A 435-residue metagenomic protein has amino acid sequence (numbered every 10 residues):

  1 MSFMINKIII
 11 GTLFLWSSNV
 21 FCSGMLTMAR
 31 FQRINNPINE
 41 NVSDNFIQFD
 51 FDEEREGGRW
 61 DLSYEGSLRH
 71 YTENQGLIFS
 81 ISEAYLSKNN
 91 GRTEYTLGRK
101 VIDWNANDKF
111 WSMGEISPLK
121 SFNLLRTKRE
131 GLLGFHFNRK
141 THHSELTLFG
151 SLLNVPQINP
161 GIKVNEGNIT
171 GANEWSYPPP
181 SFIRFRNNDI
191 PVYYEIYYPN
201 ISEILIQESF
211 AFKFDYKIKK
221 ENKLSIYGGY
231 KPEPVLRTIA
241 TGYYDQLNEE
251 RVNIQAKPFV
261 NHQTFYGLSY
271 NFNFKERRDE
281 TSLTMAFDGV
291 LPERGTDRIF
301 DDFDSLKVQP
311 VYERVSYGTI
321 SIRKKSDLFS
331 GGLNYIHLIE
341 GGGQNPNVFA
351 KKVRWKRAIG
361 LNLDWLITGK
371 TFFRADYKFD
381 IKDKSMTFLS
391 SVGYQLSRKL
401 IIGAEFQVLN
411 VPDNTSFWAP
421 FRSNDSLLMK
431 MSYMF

Functional and structural regions predicted by a protein language model:
L26-F31, Y64-L68, L97-R99, L148-L152 (+6 more regions): Transmembrane beta-barrel strands of outer-membrane/channel proteins
I34-D44, T72-S80, D108-G114, N159-N165 (+6 more regions): Outer-membrane beta-barrel translocator domains and adjoining extracellular loop/strand segments of Gram-negative
N41-I47, L77-S82, K128-L133, K140 (+6 more regions): Residues that define the transmembrane beta-barrel architecture of outer-membrane proteins
F51-R55, S87-N90, R99, N138-T141 (+8 more regions): Residue-level signature of outer-membrane beta-barrel architecture
E56-S63, R92-Y95, H143-T147, E221-L224 (+4 more regions): Repeated loop/turn-to-beta-strand initiation elements of outer-membrane beta-barrel proteins
G58-G167, V411: Outer membrane beta-barrel
Y266-K378: Detector for outer-membrane/organellar transmembrane beta-barrel domains, recognizing the amphipathic beta-strand
Q407-V408, F421-F435: Outer-membrane beta-barrel "beta-signal"
